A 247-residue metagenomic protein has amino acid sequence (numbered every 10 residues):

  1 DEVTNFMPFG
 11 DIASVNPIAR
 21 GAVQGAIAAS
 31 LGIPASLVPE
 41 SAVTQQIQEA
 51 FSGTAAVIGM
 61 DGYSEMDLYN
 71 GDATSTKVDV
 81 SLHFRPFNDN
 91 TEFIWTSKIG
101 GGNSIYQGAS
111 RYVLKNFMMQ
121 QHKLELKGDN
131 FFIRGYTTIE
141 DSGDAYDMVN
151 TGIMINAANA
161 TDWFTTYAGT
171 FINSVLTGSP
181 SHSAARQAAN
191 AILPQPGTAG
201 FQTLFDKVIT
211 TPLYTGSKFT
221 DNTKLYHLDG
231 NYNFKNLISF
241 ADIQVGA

Functional and structural regions predicted by a protein language model:
D1-K115: Periplasmic-side early beta-strands and strand-to-turn transitions of outer-membrane beta-barrels
L68-S75, L114-M118, K123-E125, K218-Y226: Short sequence motifs at beta-strands and strand-loop junctions characteristic of Gram-negative outer-membrane
V113-N116, G152-M154: Short, low-complexity, polar/charged sequence segments that are solvent-exposed and flexible
K123-A247: Face-selective signature of the C-terminal outer-membrane beta-barrel domain
